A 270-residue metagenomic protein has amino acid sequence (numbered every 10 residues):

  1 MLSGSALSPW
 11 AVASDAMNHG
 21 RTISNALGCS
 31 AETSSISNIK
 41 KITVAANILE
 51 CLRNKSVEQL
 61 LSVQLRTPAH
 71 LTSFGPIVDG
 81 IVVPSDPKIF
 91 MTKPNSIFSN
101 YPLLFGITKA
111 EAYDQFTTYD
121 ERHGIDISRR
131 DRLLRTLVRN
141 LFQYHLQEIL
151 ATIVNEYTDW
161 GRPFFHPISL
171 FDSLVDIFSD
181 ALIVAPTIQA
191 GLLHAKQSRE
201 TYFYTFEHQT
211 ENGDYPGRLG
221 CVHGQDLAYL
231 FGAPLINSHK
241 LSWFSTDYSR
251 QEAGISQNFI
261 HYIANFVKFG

Functional and structural regions predicted by a protein language model:
M1-A11: Primarily recognizes the serine-hydrolase "nucleophile elbow" in alpha/beta-hydrolase and SGNH/GDSL folds
A6, T43-A45, C51-Q251, Y262: Substrate-gating cap/lid region and adjacent catalytic-acid/histidine neighborhood within extracellular/lumenal
A16-H19, I48, P186, F259: Stable alpha-helical elements in mature extracytoplasmic
S24-A26: Hinge/capping helix and adjacent helix->loop/strand transition within the periplasmic-binding protein
G28-C51: Short, charged, surface-exposed loops that flank catalytic or proteolytic processing sites
S30-S34, L193-Y202, N265-G270: Surface-exposed helix-capping loop/turn segments at secondary-structure junctions
E252-G270: Non-catalytic, well-ordered alpha-helical segments in soluble enzyme domains
